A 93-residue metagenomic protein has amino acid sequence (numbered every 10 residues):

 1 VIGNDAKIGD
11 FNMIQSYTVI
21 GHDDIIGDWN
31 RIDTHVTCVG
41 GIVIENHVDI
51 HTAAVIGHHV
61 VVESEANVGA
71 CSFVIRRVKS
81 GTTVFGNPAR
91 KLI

Functional and structural regions predicted by a protein language model:
V1-L92: Structural signal for interior beta-strand "rungs" in well-ordered beta-sheet cores of soluble enzyme domains
